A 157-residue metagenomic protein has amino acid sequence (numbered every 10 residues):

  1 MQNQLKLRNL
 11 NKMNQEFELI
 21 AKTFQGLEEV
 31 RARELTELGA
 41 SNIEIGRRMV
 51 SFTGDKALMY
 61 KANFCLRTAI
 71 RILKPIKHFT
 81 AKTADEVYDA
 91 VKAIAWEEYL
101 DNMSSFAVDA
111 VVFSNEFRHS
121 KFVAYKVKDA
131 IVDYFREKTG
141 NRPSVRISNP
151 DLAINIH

Functional and structural regions predicted by a protein language model:
Q2-Q4: Low-complexity, intrinsically disordered or signal/transmembrane-proximal segments
N14-P150: Non-catalytic nucleic-acid substrate-recognition regions in nucleic-acid-modifying enzymes
A153: A Lys/Arg-rich helix-loop hairpin that forms a DNA/phosphate-binding surface
